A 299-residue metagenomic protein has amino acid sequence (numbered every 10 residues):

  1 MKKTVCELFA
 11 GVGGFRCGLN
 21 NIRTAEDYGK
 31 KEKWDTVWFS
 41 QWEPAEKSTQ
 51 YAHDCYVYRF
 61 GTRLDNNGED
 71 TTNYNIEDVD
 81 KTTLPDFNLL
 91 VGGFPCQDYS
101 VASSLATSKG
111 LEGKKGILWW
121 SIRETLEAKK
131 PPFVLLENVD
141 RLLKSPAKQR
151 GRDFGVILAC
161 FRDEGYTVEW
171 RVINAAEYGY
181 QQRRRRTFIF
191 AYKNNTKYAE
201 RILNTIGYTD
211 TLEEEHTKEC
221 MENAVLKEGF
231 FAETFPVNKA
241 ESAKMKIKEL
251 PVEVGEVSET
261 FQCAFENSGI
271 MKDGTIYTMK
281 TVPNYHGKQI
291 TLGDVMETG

Functional and structural regions predicted by a protein language model:
M1-F133, V139-G155, A159-R162: Core alpha/beta nucleotide-donor-binding catalytic domains of modification enzymes
M1-T36, C160, R186-G299: S-adenosyl-L-methionine-dependent DNA methyltransferase catalytic core
W42-P44, A176-Q181: Short, conserved secondary-structure transition motifs
T72-N75, E164-T167, A199-N204: Terminal non-domain segments
T82-L84, G179-Q182: Short glycine-biased active-site loop of nucleotidyltransferases that positions the nucleotide triphosphate and helps
V91, W170-V172, F188-F190: Conserved hydrophobic/aromatic beta-strand scaffold that supports enzyme active sites
D140, Y166-E177: Conserved S-adenosyl-L-methionine
I157, E169, R183-T187: Residues that flank catalytic or metal-binding motifs in active/ligand-binding sites
